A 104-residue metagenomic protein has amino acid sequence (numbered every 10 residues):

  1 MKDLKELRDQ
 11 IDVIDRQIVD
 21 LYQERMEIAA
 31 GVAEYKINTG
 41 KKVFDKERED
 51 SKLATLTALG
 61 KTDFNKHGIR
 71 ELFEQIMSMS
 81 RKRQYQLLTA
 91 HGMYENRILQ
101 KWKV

Functional and structural regions predicted by a protein language model:
M1-V104: Domain-level signature for soluble enzymes in the chorismate/prephenate branch of the shikimate pathway
